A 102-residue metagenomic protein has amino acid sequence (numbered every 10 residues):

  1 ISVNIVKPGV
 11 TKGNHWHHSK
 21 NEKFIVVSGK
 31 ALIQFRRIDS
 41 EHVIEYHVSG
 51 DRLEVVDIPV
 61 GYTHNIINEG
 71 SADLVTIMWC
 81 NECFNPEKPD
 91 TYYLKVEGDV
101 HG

Functional and structural regions predicted by a protein language model:
I1-N14: A short glycine-rich, His/Asp/Glu-containing loop-to-beta-strand
S2-N4, F24, Q34, I77: Conserved hydrophobic/aromatic positions in well-ordered beta-strands
K12-H18, I25, Y46-V48, I67-N68: Short histidine-centered beta-strand/loop micro-motifs that create catalytic or ligand/metal-coordination sites
G13-H15, I33-F35, V55-I58, H64-G70: Short beta-strand His + acidic residue motifs that chelate non-heme Fe in jelly-roll/DSBH and cupin folds
S19-R37: Glycine- and acidic-residue-biased ligand/ion/polar-headgroup-sensing regions
K30-L32, R52, D73: Structural motif
R37-V60: Short acidic-glycine-tyrosine-enriched beta hairpin
S40-H42, Y46, T63-G102: Double-stranded beta-helix
